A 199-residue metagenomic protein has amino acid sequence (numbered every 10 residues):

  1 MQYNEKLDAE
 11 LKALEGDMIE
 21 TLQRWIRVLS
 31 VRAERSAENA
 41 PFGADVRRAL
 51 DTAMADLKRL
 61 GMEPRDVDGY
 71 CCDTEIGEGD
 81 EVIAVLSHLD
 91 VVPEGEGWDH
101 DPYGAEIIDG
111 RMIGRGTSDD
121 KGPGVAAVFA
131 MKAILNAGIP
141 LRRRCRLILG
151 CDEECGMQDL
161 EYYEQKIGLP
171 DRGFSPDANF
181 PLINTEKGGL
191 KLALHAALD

Functional and structural regions predicted by a protein language model:
Q2-L86, V91-E94: N-terminal helical capping/dimerization or prosegment-like subdomains of hydrolases acting on amide or phosphate bonds
Q23, M54, V125-K132, E161: Predominant activation on well-ordered alpha-helical scaffold segments within soluble catalytic domains
E34-E38, T117, Q158: Short acidic, glycine/proline-rich loop/turn micro-motifs
R65-V67, G114, L147, F174-P176: General beta-strand structural signal in soluble alpha/beta enzymes
D73, R146, K191-H195: Beta-strand secondary-structure signal
G77, G97-W98, T185-G188: Short glycine/proline-enriched turns and hinge-like loops at secondary-structure junctions
V82-L149, C155: Active-site metal-coordination/substrate-binding segment of hydrolases, especially metallo-dependent peptidases
L160-Y162, K166-D199: Midchain, well-structured core segments that form catalytic/ion-binding scaffolds
